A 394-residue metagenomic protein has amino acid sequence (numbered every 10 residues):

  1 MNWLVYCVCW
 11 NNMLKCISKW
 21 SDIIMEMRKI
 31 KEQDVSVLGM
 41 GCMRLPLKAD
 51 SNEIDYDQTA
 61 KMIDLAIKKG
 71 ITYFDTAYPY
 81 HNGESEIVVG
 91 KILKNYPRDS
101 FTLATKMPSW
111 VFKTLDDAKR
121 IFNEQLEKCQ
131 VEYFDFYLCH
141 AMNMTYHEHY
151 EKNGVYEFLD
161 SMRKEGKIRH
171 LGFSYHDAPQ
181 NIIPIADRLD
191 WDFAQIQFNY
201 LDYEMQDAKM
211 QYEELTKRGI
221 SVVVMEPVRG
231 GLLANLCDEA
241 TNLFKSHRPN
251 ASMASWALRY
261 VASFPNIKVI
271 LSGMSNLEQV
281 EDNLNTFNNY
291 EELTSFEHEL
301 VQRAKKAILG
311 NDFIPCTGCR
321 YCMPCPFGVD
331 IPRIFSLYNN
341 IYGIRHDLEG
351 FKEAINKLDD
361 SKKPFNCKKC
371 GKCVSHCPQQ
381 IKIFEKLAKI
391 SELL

Functional and structural regions predicted by a protein language model:
N2-F101, K164: N-terminal binding-site loop/beta-alpha segment at the start of enzyme catalytic domains that lines or forms
E26, Q58-M62, S85-I92, I121-Q125 (+6 more regions): A general structural detector for well-ordered alpha-helical segments in enzyme core domains, enriched
S36-M40, F74-T76, L103-T105, Y137-C139 (+4 more regions): Hydrophobic faces of well-ordered beta-strands that scaffold small-molecule active sites in alpha/beta enzyme cores
R44-Y56, K106-D116, L243-R248: Active-site mouth loops of central-metabolism enzymes
K68, W110-M225, D238-T241, R248-P249 (+1 more regions): Glycine/proline-rich, positively charged, aromatic-decorated active-site loop/lid region on the catalytic face
T72, K91, R188, M210-L394: Structured C-terminal cap/extension of enzyme domains
Y80, E84, H176-D177, S275 (+1 more regions): Short beta->alpha linker loops
Y80, Y96-L115, H140: Structural motif corresponding to the early beta-alpha repeats
